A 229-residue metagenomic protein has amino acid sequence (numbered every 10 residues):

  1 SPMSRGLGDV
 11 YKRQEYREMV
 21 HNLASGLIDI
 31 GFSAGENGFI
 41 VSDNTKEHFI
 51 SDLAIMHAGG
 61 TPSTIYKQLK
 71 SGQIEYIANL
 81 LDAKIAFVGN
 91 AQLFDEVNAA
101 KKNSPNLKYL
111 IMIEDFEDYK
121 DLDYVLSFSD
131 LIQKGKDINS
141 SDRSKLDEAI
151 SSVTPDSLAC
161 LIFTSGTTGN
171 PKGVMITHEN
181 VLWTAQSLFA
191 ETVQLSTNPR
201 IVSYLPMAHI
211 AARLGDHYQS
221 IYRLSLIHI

Functional and structural regions predicted by a protein language model:
S1-Y11, H228: Single conserved hydrophobic/aromatic residue that forms the stacking wall/gate of nucleotide- or nucleobase-binding
K12-R13, S151, A159-A185: Conserved AMP-binding A3 loop
Y16, V20-L23, L27, G38 (+8 more regions): Adenylate-forming
A24-L69, N79: Conserved AMP-binding/adenylate-forming
S42-L53, Q68-G72, L205-Y222: Conserved coil-to-alpha-helix start sites within the AMP-binding
H57-K134: Structural core segment of the AMP-binding/adenylate-forming
Q133, I138-F163, N170, Q194-R200: Conserved pre-ATP/AMP-binding loop-to-beta segment of ANL
L182-S203, M207-I227: Conserved AMP-binding/adenylation subdomain of ANL enzymes
